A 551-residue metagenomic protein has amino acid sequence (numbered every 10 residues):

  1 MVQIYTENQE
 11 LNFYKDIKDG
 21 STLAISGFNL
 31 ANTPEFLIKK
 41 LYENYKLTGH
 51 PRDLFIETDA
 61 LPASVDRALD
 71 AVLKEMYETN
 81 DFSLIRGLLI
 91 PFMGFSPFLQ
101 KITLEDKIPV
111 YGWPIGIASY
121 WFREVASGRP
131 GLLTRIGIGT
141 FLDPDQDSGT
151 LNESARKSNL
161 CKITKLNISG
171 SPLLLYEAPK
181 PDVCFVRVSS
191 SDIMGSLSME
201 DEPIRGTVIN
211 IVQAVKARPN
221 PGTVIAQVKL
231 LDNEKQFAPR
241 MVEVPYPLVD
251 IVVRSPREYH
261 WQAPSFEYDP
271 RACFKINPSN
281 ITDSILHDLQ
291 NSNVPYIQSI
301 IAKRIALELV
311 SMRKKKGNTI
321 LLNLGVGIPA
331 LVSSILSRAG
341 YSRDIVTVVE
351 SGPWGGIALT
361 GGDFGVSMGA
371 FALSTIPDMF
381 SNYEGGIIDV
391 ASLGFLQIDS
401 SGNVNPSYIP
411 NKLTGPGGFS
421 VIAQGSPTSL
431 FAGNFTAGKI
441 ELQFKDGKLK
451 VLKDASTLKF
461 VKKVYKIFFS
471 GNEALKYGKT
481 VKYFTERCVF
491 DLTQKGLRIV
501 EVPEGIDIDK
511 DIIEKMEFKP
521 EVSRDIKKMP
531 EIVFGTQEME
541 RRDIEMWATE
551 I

Functional and structural regions predicted by a protein language model:
M1-Q3, I17-A24, N280-S292: Generic N-terminal amphipathic, Lys/Arg-enriched alpha-helix
V2-Y14, N29-Y45, P62-S284, S299 (+1 more regions): Conserved phosphate- and dinucleotide-binding cores of soluble alpha/beta proteins, encompassing both enzyme active
N8-T22, P179, R304-I320: Glycine-rich phosphate/diphosphate-binding loops that line cofactor/substrate pockets in enzymes
T22-F28, F55-A60: Short glycine-rich or small-residue beta-strand-to-loop segments that form or flank ligand, phosphate, metal/Fe-S
Y45-H50, D81, A339-Y341: Short helix-capping segments at alpha-helix termini
R52, N293-P295, S299, K303-G317 (+2 more regions): Glycine-rich phosphate/ribose-binding loops and adjacent secondary-structure elements that form binding surfaces
L54-I56, L88, V224, L322 (+2 more regions): Hydrophobic/aromatic residues located in beta-strands of well-ordered beta-sheets within soluble catalytic
S196, I285-I297, I305-N323, G496 (+1 more regions): Glycine-rich phosphate/diphosphate-binding loops and the adjacent beta-loop-alpha structural elements that coordinate
